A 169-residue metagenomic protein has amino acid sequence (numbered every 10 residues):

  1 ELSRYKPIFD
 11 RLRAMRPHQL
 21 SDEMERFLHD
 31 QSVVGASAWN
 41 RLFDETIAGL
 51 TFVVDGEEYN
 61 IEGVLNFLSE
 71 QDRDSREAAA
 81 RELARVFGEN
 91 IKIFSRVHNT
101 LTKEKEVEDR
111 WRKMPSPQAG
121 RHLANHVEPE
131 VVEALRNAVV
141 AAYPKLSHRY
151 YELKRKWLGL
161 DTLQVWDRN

Functional and structural regions predicted by a protein language model:
E1-N169: A well-structured
